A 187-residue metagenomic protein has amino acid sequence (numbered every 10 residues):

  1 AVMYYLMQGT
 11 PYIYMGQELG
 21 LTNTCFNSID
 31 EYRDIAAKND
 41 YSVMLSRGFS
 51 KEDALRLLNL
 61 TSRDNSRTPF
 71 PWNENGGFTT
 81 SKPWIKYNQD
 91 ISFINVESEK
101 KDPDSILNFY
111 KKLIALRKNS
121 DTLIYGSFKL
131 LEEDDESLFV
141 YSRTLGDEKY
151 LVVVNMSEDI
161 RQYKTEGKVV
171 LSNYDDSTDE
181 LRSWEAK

Functional and structural regions predicted by a protein language model:
A1-Y150, E158-R161: Loop/helix patches that line or flank the sugar-binding groove of alpha-linked glycan CAZymes
K82-P83, N173, S183: Short, surface-exposed secondary-structure junctions/capping segments
D159-Y174: Beta-strand-rich binding/interaction modules
S177-K187: C-terminal beta-strand-rich structural cap/linker in extracellular carbohydrate-active enzymes
